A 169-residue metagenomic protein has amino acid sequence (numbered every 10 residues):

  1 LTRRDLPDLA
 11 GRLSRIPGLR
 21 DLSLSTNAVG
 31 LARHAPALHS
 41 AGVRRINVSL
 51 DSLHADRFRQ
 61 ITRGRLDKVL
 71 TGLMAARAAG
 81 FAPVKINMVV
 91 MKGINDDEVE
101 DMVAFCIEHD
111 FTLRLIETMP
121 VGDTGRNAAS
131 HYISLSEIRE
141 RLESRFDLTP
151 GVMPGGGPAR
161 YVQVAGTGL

Functional and structural regions predicted by a protein language model:
T2-R114: Radical SAM/AdoMet-radical enzyme domain recognition
A104, E108, L115, M119-V121 (+1 more regions): Auxiliary Fe-S-binding modules of radical SAM enzymes
